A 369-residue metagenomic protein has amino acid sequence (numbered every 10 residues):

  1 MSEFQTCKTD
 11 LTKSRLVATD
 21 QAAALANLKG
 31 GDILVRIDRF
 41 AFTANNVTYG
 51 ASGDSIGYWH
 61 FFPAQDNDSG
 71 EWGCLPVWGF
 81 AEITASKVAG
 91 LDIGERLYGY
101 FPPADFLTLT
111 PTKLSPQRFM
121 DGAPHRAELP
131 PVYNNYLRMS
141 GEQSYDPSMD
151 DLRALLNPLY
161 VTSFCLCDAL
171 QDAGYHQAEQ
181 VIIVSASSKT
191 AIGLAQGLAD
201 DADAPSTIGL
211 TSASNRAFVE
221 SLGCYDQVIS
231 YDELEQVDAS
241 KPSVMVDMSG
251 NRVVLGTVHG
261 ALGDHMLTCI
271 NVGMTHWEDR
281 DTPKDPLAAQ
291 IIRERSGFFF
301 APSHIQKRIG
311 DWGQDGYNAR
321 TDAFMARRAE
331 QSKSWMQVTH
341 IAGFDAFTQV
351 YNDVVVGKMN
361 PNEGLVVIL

Functional and structural regions predicted by a protein language model:
D10-F40, A44-N46: A short N-terminal beta-strand-loop micro-motif at the entrance of redox/enzyme domains
A26-F40, D54-L107: Glycine-rich beta-strand-centered segment in the early N-terminal region that forms part of a ligand/cofactor-binding
Y100-E179: NAD(P)H dinucleotide-binding glycine-rich loop of Rossmann-like/cofactor-binding domains, especially the beta1-alpha1
A191-I192: N-terminal Rossmann-fold NAD(P) dinucleotide-binding loop
A199-L255: Adenosine-nucleotide cofactor-binding segment
D226-Q236, F300-A301, V338-G343: Short acidic-hydrophobic, aromatic-tinged amphipathic segments that line or gate anion-handling sites
T257-E330: Glycine-rich phosphate-binding loop and adjacent beta-alpha segment of Rossmann(oid) nucleotide-cofactor-binding
Q306-L369: C-terminal hydrophobic helical "lid"/dimerization subdomain of Rossmann-like NAD(P)H-dependent oxidoreductases
